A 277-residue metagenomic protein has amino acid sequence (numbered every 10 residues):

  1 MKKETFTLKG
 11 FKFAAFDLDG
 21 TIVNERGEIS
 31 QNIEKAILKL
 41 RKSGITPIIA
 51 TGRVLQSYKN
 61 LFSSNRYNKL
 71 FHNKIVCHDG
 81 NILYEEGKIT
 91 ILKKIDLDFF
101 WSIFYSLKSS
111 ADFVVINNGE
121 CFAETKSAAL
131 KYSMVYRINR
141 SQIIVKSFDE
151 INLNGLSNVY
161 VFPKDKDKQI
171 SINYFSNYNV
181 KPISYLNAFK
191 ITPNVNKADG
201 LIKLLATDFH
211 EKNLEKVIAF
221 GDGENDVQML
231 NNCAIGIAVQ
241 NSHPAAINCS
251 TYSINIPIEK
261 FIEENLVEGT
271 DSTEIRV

Functional and structural regions predicted by a protein language model:
M1-F16, N32-K42: Non-catalytic pre-domain segments flanking phosphatase-related domains
E4-F13, S30, K190-V277: Mg2+-dependent phosphoryl-transfer enzymes with acidic/Ser/Thr/Gly-rich catalytic loops
F11, G44, H72, S110-A111 (+3 more regions): Short, well-ordered alpha-helix to beta-strand connector turns
G20, R53, G80, G221-G223: Active-site metal-binding loops of divalent metal-dependent hydrolases
I29-A129: Active-site phosphate-binding/coordination module
I33, Y58-F62, S171, L230 (+1 more regions): Hydrophobic packing residues within well-ordered alpha-helices of enzyme cores
S109-F220, E224-M229: Conserved acidic, metal-coordinating active-site core of Asp-based, Mg2+-dependent phosphoryl-transfer enzymes
